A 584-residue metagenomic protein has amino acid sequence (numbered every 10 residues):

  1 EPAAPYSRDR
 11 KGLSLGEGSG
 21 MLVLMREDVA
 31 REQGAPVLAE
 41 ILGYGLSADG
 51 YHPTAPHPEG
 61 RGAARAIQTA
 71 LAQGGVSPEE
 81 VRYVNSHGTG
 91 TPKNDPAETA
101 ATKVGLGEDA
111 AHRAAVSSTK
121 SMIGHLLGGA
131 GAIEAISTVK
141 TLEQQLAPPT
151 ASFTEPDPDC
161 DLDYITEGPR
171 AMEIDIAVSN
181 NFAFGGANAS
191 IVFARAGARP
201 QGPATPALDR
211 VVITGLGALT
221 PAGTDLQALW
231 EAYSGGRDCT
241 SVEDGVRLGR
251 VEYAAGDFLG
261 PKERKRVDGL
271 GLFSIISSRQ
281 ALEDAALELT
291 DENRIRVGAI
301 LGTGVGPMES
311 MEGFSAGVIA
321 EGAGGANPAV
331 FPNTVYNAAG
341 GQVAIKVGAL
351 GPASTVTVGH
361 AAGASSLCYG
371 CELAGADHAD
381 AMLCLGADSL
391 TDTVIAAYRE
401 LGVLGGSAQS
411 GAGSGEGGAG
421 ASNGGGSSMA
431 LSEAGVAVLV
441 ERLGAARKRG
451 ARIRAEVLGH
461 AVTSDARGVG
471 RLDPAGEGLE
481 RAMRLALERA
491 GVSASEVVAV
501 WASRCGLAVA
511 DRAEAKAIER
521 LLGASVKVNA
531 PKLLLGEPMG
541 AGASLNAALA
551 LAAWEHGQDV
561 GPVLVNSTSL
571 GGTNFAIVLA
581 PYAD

Functional and structural regions predicted by a protein language model:
E1-K11, G43-P58, Y83-P96, A110-D163 (+6 more regions): Acyl-CoA/ACP chain-elongation machinery
P2-G74, Y83, A198-P221, L226-E231 (+5 more regions): Condensing-enzyme catalytic core mediating Claisen C-C bond formation in acyl metabolism
S14-A35, H125-A147, D161-T166, I191-F193 (+7 more regions): Active-site-proximal alpha-helical scaffold in enzymes
V23, I41, D49, V81 (+16 more regions): Conserved small-residue
R26, E59-G75, E98-A101, G105 (+8 more regions): Short, well-ordered amphipathic alpha-helical segments that serve as non-catalytic structural scaffolds within diverse
G74-E80, G105-H112, C160-T214, L289-R296 (+4 more regions): Flexible, low-complexity linker/loop segments at domain and module junctions
P78-N94, I213, S234-Q342, K346-T355 (+3 more regions): Conserved beta-ketoacyl condensing-enzyme motif
S118-G128, F153-E155, N181-A183, R266-G271 (+6 more regions): Active-site nucleophile and cofactor-binding loops and adjacent substrate-binding regions of central metabolic enzymes
